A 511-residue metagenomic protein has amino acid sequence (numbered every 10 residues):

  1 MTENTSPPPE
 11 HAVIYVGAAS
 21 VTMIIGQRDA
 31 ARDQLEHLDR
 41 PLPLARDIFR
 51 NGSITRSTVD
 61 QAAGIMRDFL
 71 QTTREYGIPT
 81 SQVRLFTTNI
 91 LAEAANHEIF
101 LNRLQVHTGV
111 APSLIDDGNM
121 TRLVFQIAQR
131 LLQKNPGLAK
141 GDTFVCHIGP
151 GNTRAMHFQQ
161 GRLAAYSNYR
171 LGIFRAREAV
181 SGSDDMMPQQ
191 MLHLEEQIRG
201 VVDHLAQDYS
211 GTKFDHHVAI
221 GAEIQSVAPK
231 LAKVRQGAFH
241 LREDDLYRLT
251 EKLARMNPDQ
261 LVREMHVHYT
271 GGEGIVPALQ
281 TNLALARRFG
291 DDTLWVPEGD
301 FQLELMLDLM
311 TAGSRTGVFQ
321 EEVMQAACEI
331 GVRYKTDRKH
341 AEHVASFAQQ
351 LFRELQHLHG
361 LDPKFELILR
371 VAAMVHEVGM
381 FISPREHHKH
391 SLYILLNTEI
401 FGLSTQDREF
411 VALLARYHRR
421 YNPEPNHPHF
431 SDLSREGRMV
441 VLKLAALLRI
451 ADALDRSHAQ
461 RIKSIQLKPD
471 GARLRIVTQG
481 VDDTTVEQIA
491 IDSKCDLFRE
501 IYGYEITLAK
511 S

Functional and structural regions predicted by a protein language model:
T2-E3, P8-H11, I25-R28, P43 (+9 more regions): Helical "lid/coupling" subdomains associated with nucleotide-phosphate turnover
A18-S20, I148-M156, A222: Ser/Thr-glycine-rich phosphate-binding loops at phosphate-binding pockets of nucleotides, nucleotide cofactors
R32-L44: N-terminal glycine-rich anion-binding loops that anchor highly charged ligand groups
T143-C146: A short, small-residue-rich loop immediately preceding and capping a beta-strand
H429, L508-S511: C-terminal amphipathic alpha-helical interaction region
L454-L508: Low-complexity, glycine/alanine/valine/leucine- and proline-rich hydrophobic stretches
